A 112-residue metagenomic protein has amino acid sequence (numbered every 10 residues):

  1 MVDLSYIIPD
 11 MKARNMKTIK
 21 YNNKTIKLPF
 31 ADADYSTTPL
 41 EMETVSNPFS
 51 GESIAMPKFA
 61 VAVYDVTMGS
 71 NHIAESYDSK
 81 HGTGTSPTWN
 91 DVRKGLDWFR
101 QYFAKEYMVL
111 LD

Functional and structural regions predicted by a protein language model:
M1-V2, M16: Accessible peptide chain termini
D3-K12: Short, positively charged and aromatic/hydrophobic N-terminal segments
R14-G69: N-terminal prepro regions of secreted peptide precursors
N47-R100: Acidic, low-complexity, intrinsically disordered interaction modules
V109-D112: Short acidic DE-rich linear segments
